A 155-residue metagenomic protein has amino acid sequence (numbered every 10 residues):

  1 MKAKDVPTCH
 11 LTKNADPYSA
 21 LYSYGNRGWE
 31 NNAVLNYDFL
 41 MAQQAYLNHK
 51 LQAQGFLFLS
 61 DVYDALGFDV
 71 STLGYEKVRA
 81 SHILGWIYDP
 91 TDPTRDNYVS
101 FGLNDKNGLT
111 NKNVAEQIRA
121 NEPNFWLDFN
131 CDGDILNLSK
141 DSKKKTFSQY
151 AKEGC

Functional and structural regions predicted by a protein language model:
K2-C155: Long, helix-rich, hydrophobic modules that act as membrane-proximal anchors or helical bundle/coiled-coil regulators
